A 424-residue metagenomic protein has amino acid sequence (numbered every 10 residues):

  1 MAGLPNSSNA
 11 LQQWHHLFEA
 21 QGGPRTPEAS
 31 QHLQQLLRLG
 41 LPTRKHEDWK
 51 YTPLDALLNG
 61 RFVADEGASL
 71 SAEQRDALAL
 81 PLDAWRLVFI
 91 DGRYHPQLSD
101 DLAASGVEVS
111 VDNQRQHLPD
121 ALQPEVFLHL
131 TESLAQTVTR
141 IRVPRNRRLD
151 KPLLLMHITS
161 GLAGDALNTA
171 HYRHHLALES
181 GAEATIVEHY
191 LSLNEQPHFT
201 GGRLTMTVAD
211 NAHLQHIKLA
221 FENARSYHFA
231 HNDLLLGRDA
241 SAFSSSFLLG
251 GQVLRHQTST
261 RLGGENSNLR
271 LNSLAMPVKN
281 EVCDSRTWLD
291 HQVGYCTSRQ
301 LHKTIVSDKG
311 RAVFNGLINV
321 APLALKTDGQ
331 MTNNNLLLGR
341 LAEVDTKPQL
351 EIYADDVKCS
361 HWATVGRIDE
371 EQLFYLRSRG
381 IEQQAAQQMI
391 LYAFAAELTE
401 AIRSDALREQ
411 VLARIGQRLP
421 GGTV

Functional and structural regions predicted by a protein language model:
M1-R203, D210-H213: Short, low-to-moderate order helix/coil transition modules at the start of elongated helical scaffolds
H117-I381, A395-V424: Conserved beta-strand/loop scaffold segments within soluble protein domains that form the structured core and edges
